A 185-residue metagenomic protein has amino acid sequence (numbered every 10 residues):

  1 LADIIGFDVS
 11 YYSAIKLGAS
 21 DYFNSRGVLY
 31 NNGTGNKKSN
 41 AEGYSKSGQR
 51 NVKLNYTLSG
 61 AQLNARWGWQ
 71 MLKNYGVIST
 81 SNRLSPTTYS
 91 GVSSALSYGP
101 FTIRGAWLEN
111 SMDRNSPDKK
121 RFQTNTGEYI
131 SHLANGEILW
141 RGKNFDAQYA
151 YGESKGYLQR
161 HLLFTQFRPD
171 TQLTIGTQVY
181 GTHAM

Functional and structural regions predicted by a protein language model:
L1-W69, L96: Beta-barrel outer-membrane channel/assembly domains of diderm bacteria
A2, A61-L63, R83-M185: Signature for the C-terminal beta-barrel architecture of outer-membrane proteins
S13-I15, K73, S111, H183: Feature marks short, surface-exposed loop/turn motifs that line or immediately flank catalytic pockets and channel
A19-F23, S79, P117-K119: Outer-membrane beta-barrel and related beta-rich outer-membrane complex signature in Gram-negative bacteria
N32-G35, W69-Y75, W140-D146: Flexible, solvent-exposed coil segments and beta strand-coil junctions, predominantly the extracellular/periplasmic
K38-A41, V77-T80, K120-N125: Extracellular loop and loop/strand-boundary signature of outer-membrane beta-barrel proteins
G43, K53, I78-N82, S90-G91: Catalytic micro-motifs at enzyme active sites that drive phosphoryl/nucleotidyl and oxygen chemistry
